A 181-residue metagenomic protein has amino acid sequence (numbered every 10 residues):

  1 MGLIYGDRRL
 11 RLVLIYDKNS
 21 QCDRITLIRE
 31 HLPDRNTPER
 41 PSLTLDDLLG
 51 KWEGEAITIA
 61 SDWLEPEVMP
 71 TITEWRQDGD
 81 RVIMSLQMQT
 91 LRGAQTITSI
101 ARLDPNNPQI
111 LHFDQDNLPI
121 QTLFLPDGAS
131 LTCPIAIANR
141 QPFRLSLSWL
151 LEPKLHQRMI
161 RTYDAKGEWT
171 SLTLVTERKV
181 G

Functional and structural regions predicted by a protein language model:
M1, L64-A138: Central antiparallel beta-sheet cores of small beta-barrel/beta-sandwich binding domains
M1-P70, D78-I83, T90-Q95, R140-F143 (+1 more regions): Amphipathic/hydrophobic helical signal segments and adjacent flexible N-terminal regions that mediate secretion
L145-L147: Beta-propeller and closely related beta-sheet repeat lectin domains
